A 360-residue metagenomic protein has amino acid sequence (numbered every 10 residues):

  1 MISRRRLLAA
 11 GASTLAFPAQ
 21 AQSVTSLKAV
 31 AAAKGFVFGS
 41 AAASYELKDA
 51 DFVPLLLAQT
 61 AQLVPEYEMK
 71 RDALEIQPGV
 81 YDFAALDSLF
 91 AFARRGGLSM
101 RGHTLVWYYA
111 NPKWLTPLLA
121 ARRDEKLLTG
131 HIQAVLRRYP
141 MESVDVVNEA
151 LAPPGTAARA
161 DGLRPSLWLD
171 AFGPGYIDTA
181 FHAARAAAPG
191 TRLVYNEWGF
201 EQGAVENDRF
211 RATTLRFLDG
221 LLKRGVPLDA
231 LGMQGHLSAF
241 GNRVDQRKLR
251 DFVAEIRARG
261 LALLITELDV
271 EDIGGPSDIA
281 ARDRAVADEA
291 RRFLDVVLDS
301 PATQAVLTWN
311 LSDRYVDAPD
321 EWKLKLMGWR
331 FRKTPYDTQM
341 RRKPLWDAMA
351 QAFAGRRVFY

Functional and structural regions predicted by a protein language model:
M1-L15: N-terminal secretory signal peptides and thylakoid transit peptides that target proteins across membranes
S23-D51, E66: Boundary/entry segment of secreted carbohydrate-active catalytic domains
V30-A33, D51-T60, S88-S99, R137-Y139 (+3 more regions): Acidic (Asp/Glu)-rich catalytic clusters
Y45-L57, L128-V135, R209-D219, A290-F293: Short, acidic/polar
L63, A93, V144, L231 (+2 more regions): Conserved, mostly hydrophobic/aromatic
V64-Y67, L74, S88-F200, D272: Substrate-binding cleft and catalytic face of glycoside hydrolase catalytic domains, especially the flexible beta-alpha
D145, A150-A171, K248-E255, R259 (+3 more regions): Aromatic-rich peripheral "rim/lid" segments of glycoside hydrolase catalytic domains that contact and position glycan
P174, T179, A188-R192, A212-R216 (+3 more regions): Glycoside hydrolase catalytic-domain groove-lining segments
